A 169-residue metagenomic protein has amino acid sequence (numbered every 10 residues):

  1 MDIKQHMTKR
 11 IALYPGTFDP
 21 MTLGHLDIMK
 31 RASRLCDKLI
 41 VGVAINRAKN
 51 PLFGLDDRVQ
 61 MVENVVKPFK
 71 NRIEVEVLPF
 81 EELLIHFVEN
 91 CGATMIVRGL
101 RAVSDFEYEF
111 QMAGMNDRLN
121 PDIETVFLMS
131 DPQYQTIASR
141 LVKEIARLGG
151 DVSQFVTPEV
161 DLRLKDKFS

Functional and structural regions predicted by a protein language model:
D2-S169: Nucleotidyltransferase catalytic core that binds NTPs
